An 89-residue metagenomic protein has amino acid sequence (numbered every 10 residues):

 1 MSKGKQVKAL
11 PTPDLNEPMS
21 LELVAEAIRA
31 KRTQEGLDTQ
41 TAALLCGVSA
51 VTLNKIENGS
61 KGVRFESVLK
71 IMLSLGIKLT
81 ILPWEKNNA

Functional and structural regions predicted by a protein language model:
M1-L23, K86-A89: N-terminal flexible/basic segments that precede or flank functional cores
E22, R32-T33: Short amphipathic helical patch at the helix-1/turn junction of helix-turn-helix
E26, E35-D38, V63: Residue-level signal for the short linker/turn that defines the boundary of a DNA-recognition helix
G36-N54: Short alpha-helical DNA-recognition segment
E66-L82: DNA major-groove recognition helix of helix-turn-helix/homeodomain DNA-binding modules
